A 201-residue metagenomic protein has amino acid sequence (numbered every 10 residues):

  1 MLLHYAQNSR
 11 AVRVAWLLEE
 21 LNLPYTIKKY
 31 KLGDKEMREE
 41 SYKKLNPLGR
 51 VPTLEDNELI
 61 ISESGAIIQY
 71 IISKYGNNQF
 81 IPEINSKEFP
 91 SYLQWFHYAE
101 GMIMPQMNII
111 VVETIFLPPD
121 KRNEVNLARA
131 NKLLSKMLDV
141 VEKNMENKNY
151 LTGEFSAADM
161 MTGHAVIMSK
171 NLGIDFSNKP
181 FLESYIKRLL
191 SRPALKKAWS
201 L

Functional and structural regions predicted by a protein language model:
M1-A128, E142: GST-like domain detector, emphasizing the conserved glutathione-binding G-site in the N-terminal thioredoxin-like
I27, E154, N178, A198-W199: A generic structural-conservation signal
A66, F181, A194: Residue-level recognition of oxygen-bearing side chains
I72, A165-V166, W199: Active-site-flanking alpha-helical
S91-Q94, S184, K197: Short, solvent-exposed alpha-helical surface patches in well-structured domains
A99-S191: GST-like fold's C-terminal all-alpha helical module
L134, P193-L201: Charged/polar, low-hydrophobicity segments characteristic of intrinsically disordered regions and flexible loops
